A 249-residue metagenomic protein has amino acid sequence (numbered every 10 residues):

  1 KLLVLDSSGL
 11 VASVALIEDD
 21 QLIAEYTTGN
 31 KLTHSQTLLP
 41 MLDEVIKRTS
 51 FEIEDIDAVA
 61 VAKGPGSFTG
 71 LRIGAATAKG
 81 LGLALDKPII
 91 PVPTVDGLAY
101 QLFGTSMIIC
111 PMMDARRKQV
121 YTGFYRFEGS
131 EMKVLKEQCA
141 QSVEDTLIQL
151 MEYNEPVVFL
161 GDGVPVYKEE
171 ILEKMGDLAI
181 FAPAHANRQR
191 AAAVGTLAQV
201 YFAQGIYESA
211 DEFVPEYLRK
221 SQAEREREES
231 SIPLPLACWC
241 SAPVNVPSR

Functional and structural regions predicted by a protein language model:
K1-P65, R188: N-terminal beta-alpha supersecondary unit
Q21, P88-R188, Y217, A223: Surface "functional belts" at beta-alpha junctions
K47-E54, L83-V92, I206: Phosphate-handling active-site elements
A60-I89, T94: DPxDG-like acidic metal-binding loop motif
I180-P235: Acyltransferase
C238-C240: Cysteine-centered motifs
A242-S248: Short, intrinsically disordered C-terminal tails of secreted or membrane-associated proteins
